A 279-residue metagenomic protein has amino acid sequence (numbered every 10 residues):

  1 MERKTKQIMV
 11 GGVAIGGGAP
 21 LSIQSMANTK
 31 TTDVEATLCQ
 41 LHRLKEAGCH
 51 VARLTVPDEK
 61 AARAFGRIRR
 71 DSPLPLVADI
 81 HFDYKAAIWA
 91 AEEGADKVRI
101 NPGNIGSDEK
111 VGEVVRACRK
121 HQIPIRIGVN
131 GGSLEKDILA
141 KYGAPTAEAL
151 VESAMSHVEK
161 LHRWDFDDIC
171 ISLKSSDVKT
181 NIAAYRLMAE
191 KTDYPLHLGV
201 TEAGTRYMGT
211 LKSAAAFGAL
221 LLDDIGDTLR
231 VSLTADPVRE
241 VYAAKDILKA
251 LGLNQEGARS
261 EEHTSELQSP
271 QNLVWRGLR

Functional and structural regions predicted by a protein language model:
M1-S25, R119: N-terminal amphipathic alpha-helix/helix-capping segment at the start of soluble metabolic enzymes
G18-A36, T55-P57, L74-F82, I138-V151 (+1 more regions): Active-site mouth loops of central-metabolism enzymes
L21-A27, A52-L54, L76-I80, V98-I100 (+5 more regions): Hydrophobic faces of well-ordered beta-strands that scaffold small-molecule active sites in alpha/beta enzyme cores
N28-V34, K45-R69, R99-S107, I169-V178: Glycine-rich, proline-tolerant flexible connector loops at the mouths of alpha/beta enzymes
E59-I80, E113-I125, Y185-L196: Alpha-helix-loop-beta-strand connector modules within alpha/beta enzyme cores
K85-R126: Hydrophobic or amphipathic alpha-helical targeting/insertion segments
N130-S133, I138-E261, S265: Catalytic alpha/beta core domains of metabolic enzymes, predominantly
E261-R279: Single conserved hydrophobic/aromatic residue that forms the stacking wall/gate of nucleotide- or nucleobase-binding
